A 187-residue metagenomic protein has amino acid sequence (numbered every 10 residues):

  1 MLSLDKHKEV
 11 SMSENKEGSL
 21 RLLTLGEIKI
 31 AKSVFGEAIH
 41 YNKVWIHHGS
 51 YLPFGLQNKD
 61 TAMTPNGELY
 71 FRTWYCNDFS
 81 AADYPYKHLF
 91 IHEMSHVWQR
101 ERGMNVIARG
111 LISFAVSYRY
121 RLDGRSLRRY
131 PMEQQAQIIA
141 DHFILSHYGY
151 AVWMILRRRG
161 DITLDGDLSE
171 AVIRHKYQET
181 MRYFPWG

Functional and structural regions predicted by a protein language model:
M1, Y51-D60, T64-N66, R100-R125: Alpha-helical membrane-targeting segments
D5-E17: Short, contiguous pre-domain boundary segments
N15, L23-K32, A38-I39, M104-G187: Metalloprotease/metallohydrolase-associated module, dominated by Zn2+-dependent proteases
N15-E68: Auxiliary, metal-adjacent structural segments of Zn-dependent hydrolase domains
E37, L56-Q57, T61, L69-I91 (+1 more regions): Short pre-active-site segment immediately N-terminal to the catalytic Zn-binding motif
G49-P53, L69, Y75-N77, S95 (+2 more regions): Short, solvent-exposed loop/turn segments at secondary-structure junctions
H88-R100: Active-site recognition of the HExxH zinc-binding catalytic motif
